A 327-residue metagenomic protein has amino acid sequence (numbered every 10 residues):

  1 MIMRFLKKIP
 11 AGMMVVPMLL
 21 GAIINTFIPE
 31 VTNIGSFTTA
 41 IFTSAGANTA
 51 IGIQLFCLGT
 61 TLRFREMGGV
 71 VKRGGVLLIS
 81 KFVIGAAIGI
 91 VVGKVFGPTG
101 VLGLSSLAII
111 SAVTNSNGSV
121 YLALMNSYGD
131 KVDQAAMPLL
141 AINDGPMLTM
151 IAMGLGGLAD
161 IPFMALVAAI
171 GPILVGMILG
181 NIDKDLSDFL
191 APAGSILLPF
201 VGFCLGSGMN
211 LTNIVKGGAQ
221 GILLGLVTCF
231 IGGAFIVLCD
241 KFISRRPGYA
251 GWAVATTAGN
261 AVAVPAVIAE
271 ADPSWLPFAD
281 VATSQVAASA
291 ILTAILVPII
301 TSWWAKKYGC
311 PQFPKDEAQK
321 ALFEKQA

Functional and structural regions predicted by a protein language model:
M1-A11, Y128-P138, W303-A327: Intrinsically disordered, low-complexity non-transmembrane regions of multi-pass membrane transporters
I9-V16, G69-V83, V132-A141, V167 (+2 more regions): Cytoplasmic-side transmembrane-helix entry/capping segments in multi-pass membrane proteins
M18-E30, A40-R73, I173-D183, P192-G217 (+1 more regions): Hydrophobic transmembrane alpha-helices of secondary-active transporters and Na+-translocating membrane complexes
A22-T26, A87-K94, T149-L158, C204-G218 (+1 more regions): Hydrophobic alpha-helical transmembrane segments in multi-pass integral membrane proteins
T38-Q54, G100-N115, A159-L174, A219-I231 (+1 more regions): Structural signature of hydrophobic alpha-helical transmembrane segments
T39-A45, L62-G93, D144-G145, M209-D240 (+1 more regions): Entry/N-cap segments of selected transmembrane alpha helices and their immediately preceding amphipathic helices
L62-K72, V95-L104, T114-A136, I142-N143 (+4 more regions): Juxtamembrane helix-boundary/capping and inter-helix hinge elements in multi-pass membrane proteins
G75-T114, I222-S274, P298-Y308: Transmembrane alpha-helices that form the ion-translocation and gating core of multi-pass ion transport proteins
